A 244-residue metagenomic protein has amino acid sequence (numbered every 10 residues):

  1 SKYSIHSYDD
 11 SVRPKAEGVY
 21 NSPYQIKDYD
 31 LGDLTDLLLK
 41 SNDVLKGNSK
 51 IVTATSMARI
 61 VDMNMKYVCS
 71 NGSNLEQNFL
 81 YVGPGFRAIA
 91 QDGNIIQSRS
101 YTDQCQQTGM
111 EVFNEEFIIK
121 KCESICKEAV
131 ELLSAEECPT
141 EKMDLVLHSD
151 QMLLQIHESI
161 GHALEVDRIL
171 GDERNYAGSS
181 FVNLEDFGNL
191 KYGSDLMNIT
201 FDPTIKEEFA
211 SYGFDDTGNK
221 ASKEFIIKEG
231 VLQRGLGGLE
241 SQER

Functional and structural regions predicted by a protein language model:
S1-F214, N219-S222, K228-V231: Active-site bordering "gate/hinge" segments that shape substrate access to catalytic or cofactor-binding pockets
E229-R244: C-terminal, non-catalytic macromolecule-binding modules
